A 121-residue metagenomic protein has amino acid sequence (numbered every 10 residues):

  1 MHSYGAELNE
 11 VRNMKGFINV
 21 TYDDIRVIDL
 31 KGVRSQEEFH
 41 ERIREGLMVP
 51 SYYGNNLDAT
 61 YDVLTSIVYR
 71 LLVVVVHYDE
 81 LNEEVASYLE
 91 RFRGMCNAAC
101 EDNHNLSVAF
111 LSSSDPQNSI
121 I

Functional and structural regions predicted by a protein language model:
M1-Y52, S66-I121: N-terminal intrinsically disordered, low-complexity segments enriched in P/E/S/T
N56-A59: Well-ordered alpha-helical segments embedded in enzymatic catalytic cores
Y61-T65: Amphipathic alpha-helical segments that form the core helices of the histone-fold
